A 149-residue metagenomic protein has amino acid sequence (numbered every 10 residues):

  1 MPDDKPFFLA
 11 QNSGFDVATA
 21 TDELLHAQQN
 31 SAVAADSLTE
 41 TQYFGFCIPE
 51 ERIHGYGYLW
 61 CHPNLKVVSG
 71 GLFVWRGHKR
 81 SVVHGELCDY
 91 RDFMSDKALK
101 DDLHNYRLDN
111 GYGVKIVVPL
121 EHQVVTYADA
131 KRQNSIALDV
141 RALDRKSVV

Functional and structural regions predicted by a protein language model:
M1-V149: Targeting-peptide/extracellular-domain and disordered-appendage signature
